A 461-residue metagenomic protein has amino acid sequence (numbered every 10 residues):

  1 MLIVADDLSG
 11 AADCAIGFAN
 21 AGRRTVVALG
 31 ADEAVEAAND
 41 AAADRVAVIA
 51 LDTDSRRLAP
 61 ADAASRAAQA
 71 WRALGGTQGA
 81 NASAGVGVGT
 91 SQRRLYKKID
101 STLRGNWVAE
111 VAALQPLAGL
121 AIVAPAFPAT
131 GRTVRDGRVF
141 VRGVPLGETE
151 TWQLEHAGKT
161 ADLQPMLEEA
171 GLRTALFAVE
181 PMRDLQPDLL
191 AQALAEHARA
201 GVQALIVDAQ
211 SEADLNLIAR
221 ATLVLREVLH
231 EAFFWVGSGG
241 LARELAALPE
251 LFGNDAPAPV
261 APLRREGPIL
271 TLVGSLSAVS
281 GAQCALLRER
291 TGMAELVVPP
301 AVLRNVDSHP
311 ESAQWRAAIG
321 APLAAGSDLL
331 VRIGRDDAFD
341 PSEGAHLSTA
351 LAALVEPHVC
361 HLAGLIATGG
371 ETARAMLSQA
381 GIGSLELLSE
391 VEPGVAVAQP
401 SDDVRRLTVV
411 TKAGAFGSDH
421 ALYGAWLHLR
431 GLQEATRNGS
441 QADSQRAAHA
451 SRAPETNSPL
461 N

Functional and structural regions predicted by a protein language model:
M1-D44, A124-A129: N-terminal basic/disordered segments at the start of proteins
V4, A50-D52, K97-K98, I122-F127 (+6 more regions): Short beta-strand segments
C14-I16, N106-E110, R132-F140, L189 (+5 more regions): Short acidic, glycine/serine/threonine-rich loops at helix termini
R24-A28, P60-A63, A68-G79, T90-L95 (+4 more regions): Cap/lid and interdomain-hinge subdomains that line or gate substrate/regulatory clefts in soluble alpha/beta enzymes
D44-A63: Short, structured active-site "lid" loops
F140-Q314: Conserved, well-structured core segments that form the ligand-binding/active-site neighborhood of functional domains
P322-A373: C-terminal structural cap/anchor segments
T368-G424: Conserved, well-ordered active-site substructure
